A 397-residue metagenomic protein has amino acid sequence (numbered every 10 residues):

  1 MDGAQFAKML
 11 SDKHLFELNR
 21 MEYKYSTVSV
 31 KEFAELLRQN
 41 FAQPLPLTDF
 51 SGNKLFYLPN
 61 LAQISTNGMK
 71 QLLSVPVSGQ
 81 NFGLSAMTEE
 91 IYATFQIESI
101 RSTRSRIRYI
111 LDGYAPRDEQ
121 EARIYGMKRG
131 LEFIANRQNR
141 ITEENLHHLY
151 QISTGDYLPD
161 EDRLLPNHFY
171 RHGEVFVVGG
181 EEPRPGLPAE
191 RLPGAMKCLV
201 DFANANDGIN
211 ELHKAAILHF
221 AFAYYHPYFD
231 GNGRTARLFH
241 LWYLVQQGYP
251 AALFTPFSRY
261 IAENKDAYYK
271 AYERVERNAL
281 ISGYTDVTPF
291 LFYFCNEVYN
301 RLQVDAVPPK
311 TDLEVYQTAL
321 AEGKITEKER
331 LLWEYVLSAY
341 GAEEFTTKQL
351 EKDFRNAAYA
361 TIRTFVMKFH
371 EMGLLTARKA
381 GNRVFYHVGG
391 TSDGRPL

Functional and structural regions predicted by a protein language model:
M1-F229, G233-L397: FIC/Doc superfamily catalytic core
